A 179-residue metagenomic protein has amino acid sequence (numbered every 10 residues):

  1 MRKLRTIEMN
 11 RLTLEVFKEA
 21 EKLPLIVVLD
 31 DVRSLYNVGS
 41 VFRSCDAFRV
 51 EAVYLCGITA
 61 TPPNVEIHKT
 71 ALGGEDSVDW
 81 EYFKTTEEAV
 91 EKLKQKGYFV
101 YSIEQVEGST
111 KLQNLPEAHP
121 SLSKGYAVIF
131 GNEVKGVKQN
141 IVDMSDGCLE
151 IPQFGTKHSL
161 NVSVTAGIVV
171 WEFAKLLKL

Functional and structural regions predicted by a protein language model:
L4-T6, R11-E107, A174: RNA substrate-binding interface of SAM-dependent RNA methyltransferases
Y36-N37, T110, G136, L160: Residues that form or flank phosphate/diphosphate-binding pockets in enzymes that use nucleotide phosphates
N37, C45, I129, S145 (+1 more regions): Conserved RecA-like P-loop NTPase ATPase core
V38-G39, C56, L72, F130 (+3 more regions): Short glycine-rich loop/turn motifs that provide flexible caps or phosphate-binding loops at active sites
S40-V41, E66-I67, Q113-L115, N140-D143 (+1 more regions): Short amphipathic alpha-helical segments
Q105-F154: Active-site/ligand-binding-proximal alpha/beta "capping" segment
Q139-L179: Structured adenosyl-cofactor binding patch, chiefly the S-adenosyl-L-methionine
